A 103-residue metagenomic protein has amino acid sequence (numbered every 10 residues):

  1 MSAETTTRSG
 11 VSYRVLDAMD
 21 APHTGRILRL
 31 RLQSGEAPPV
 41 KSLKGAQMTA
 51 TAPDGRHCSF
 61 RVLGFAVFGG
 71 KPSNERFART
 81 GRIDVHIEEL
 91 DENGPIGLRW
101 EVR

Functional and structural regions predicted by a protein language model:
S2-P38, S42-R103: Beta-strand/loop-dominated core regions that host nucleotide or nucleotide-derived cofactor-binding catalytic loops
